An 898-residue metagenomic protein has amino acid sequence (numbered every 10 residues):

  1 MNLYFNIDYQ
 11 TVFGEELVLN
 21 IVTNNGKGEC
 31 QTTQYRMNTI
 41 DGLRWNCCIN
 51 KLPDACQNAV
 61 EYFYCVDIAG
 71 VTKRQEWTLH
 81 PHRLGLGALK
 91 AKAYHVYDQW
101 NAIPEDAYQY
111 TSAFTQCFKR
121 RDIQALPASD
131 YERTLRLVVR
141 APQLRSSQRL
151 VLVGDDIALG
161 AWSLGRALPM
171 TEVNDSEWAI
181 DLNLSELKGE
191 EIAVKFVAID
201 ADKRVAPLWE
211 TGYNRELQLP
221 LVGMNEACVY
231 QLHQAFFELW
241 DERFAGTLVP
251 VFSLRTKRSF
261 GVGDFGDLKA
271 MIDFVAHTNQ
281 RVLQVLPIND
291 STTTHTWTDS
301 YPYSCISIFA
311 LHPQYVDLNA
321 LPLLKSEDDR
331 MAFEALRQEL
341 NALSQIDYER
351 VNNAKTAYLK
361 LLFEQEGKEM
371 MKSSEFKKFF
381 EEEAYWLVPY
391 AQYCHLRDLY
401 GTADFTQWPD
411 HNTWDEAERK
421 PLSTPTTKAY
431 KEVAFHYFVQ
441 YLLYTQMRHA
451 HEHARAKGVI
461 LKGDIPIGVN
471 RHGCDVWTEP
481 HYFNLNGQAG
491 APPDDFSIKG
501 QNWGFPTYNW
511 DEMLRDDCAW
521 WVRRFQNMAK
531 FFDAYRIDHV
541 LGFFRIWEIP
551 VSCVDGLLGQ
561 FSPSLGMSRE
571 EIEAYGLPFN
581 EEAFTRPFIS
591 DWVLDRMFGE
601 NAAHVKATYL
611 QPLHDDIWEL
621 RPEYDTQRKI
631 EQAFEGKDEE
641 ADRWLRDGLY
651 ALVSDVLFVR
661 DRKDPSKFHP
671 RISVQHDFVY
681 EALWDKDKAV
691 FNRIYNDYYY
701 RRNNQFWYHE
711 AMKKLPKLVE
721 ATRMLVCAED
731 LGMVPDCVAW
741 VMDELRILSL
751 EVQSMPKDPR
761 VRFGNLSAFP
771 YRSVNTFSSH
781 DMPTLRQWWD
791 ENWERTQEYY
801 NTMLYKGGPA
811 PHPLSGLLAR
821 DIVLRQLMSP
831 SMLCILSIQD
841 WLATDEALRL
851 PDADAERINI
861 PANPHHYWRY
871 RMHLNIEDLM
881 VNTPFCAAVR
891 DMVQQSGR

Functional and structural regions predicted by a protein language model:
N2, Q10-Q57, D67-A88, P142-E191 (+3 more regions): Aromatic-rich carbohydrate-binding modules that target alpha-glucans
L3-I7, T134-R140: A short, amphipathic beta-strand motif
R36-T39, G70, A93, P169-T171 (+6 more regions): Intrinsically disordered, low-complexity regions enriched in Ser/Pro/Gly/Gln/His and often acidic
K73, H95, S344-I346: Exposed, low-complexity/repetitive linear segments and helix-based recognition motifs, biased toward charged/polar
A93-W100, E105: Boundary detector for helix-to-coil junctions that initiate low-complexity/charged tails
P104-R136, N183-E186, L208-W209, R215-R898: Catalytic cores of glycan-processing enzymes that make or break glycosidic bonds
